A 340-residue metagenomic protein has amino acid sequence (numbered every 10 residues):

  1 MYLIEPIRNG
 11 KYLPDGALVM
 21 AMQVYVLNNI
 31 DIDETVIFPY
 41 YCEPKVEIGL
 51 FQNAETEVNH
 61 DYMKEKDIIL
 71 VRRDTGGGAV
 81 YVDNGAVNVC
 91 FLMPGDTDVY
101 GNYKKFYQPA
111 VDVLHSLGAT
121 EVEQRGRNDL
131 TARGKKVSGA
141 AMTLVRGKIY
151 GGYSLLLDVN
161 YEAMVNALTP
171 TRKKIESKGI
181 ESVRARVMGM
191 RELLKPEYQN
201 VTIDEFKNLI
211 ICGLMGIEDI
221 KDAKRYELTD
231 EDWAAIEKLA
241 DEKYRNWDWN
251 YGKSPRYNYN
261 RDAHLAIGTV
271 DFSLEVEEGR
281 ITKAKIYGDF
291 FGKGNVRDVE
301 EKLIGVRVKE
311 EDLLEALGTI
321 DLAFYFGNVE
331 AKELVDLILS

Functional and structural regions predicted by a protein language model:
M1-E57, M142, E181-L194, Y198-T269 (+2 more regions): Active-site loop/lid in soluble adenylation, ligation, and acyl-transfer enzymes
G10-K11, R73-A79, D96-T97, L322-A323: A short glycine/serine-rich beta->alpha loop
Y25, N29, P109-A119, L209-I217 (+3 more regions): Generic non-transmembrane alpha-helical segments
I37-Y40, V80, E121-Q124: Short beta-strand
E55-A79: Active-site cofactor/substrate anionic-group-binding motifs, chiefly glycine- and Lys/Arg-rich phosphate-binding loops
N84, N88-Y198, I210, D241-F291: Catalytic beta-strand/loop module used to bind and position nucleotide/cofactor moieties in cofactor-attachment
G118-R125, I217-W233, E310-L314, Y325: Flexible, glycine/charged-enriched surface loops at secondary-structure junctions
V187, R280-S340: Active-site- and interface-proximal helix/loop "cap" or "latch" segments in soluble metabolic and energy-transducing
